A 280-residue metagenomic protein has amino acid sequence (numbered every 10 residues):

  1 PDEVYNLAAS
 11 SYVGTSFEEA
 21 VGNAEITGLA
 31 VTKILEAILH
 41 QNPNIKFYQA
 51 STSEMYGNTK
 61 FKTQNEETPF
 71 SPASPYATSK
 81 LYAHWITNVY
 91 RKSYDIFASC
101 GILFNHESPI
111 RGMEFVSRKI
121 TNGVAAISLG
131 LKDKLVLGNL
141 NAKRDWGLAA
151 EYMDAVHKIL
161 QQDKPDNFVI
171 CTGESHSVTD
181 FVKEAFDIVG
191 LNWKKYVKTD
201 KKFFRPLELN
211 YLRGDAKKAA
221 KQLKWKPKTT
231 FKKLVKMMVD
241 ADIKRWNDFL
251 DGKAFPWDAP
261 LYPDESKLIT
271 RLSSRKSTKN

Functional and structural regions predicted by a protein language model:
P1-S108, L160, T229, K236 (+1 more regions): N-terminal Rossmann-like NAD(P)+-binding domain of SDR-like oxidoreductases, especially those catalyzing
G112-N280: C-terminal substrate-binding subdomain of Rossmann-fold SDR/epimerase-dehydratase oxidoreductases
